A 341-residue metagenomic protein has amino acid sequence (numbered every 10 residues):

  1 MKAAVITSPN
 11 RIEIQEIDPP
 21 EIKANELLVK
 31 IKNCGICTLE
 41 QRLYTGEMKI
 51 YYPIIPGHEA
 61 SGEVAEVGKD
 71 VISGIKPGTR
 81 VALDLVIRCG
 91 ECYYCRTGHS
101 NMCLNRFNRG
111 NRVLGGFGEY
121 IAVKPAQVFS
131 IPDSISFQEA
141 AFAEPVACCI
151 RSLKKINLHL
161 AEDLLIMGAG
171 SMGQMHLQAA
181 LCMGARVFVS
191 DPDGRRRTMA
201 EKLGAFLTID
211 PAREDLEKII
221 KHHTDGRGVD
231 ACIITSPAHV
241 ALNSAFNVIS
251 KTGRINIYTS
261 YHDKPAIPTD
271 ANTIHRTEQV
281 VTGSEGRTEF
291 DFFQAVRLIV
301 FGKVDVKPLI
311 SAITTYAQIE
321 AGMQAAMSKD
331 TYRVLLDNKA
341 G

Functional and structural regions predicted by a protein language model:
A4-E21, I36-E66, A82-L83, S100-L114: N-terminal glycine-rich cofactor-binding segment
P20-C34, E47-Y93, Q127, P132-I135: Glycine-rich beta-strand-centered segment in the early N-terminal region that forms part of a ligand/cofactor-binding
E59, T79-R80, Y94, Y120 (+3 more regions): Residue-level marker of beta-strand positions
C89-M167: NAD(P)H dinucleotide-binding glycine-rich loop of Rossmann-like/cofactor-binding domains, especially the beta1-alpha1
I135-R213, K218: Mid-domain Rossmann-like dinucleotide-binding core that forms the NAD(H)/NADP(H) cofactor-binding site
I156, L203-V280, E320: Glycine-rich cofactor phosphate-binding loops and adjacent beta1-alpha1 units of small-molecule cofactor enzyme domains
D193, Y261, R287: Residues in the short beta-alpha loop(s) of Rossmann-like NAD(P)-binding domains
N243-N247, E289-G341: C-terminal hydrophobic helical "lid"/dimerization subdomain of Rossmann-like NAD(P)H-dependent oxidoreductases
